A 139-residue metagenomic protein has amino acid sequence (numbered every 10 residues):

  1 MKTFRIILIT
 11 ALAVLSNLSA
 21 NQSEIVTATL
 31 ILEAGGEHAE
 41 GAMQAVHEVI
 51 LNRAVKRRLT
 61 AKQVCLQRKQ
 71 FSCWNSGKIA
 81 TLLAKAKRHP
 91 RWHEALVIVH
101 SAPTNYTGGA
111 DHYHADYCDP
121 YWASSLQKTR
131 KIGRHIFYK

Functional and structural regions predicted by a protein language model:
K2-I9: Sec-dependent signal peptide recognition, specifically the positively charged N-region followed immediately by
N21-K139: Bacterial extracytoplasmic/cell-wall-associated proteins, especially those involved in peptidoglycan
